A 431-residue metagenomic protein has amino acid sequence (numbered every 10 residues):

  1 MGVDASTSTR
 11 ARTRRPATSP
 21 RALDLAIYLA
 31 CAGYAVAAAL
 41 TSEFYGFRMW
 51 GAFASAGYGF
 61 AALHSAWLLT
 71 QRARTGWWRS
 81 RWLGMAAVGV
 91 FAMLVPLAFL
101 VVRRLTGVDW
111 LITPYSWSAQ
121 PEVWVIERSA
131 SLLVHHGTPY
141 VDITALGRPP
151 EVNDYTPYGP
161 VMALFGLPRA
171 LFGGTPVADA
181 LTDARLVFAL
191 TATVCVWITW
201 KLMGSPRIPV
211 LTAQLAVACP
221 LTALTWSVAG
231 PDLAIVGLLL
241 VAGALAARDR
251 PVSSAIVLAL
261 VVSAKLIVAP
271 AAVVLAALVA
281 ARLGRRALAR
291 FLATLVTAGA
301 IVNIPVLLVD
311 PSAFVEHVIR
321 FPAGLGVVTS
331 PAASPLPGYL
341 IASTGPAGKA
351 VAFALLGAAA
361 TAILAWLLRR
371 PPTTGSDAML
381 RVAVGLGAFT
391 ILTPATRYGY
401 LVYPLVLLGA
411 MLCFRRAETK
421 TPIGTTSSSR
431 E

Functional and structural regions predicted by a protein language model:
G2-A213, A218-L240, V279, L283-L401 (+1 more regions): Primarily membrane-embedded glycan-assembly and transfer machineries that use lipid-linked glycans
L69-G76, A246-S254, A276-A287, L412-E431: Membrane-interface junctions at the ends of membrane-embedded or membrane-associated helices
P220-W226, L239-L245, P251-A276, G385-T390: Membrane-interface alpha helices of multi-pass inner-membrane proteins
